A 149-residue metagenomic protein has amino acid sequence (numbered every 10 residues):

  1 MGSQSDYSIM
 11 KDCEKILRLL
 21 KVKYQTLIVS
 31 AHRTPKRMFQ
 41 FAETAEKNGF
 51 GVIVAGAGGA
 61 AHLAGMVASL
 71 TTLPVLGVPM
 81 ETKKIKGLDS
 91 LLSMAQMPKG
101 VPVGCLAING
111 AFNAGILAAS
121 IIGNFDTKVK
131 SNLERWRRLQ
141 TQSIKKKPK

Functional and structural regions predicted by a protein language model:
M1-R33: Glycine-rich phosphate/diphosphate-binding loop of Rossmann-like nucleotide-binding domains
D6-M10, T34-M38, A57-M66, I85-L88 (+1 more regions): Short glycine/serine/threonine-rich phosphate/pyrophosphate-binding segments that cradle anionic phosphate groups
K21-Q25, L73, A95-V103: Glycine/charged-rich beta-loop-alpha catalytic/anionic-binding loops adjacent to active sites
T26-K47: N-terminal beta-loop-helix "entrance" segment that forms/cooperates in small-molecule cofactor or anionic ligand
F41-P79: Glycine-rich phosphate-binding loop
K83-S131: Short, glycine-/small-residue-rich phosphate/pyrophosphate-handling segment
D126-K149: Internal, active-site/partner-interface "lid" segment
